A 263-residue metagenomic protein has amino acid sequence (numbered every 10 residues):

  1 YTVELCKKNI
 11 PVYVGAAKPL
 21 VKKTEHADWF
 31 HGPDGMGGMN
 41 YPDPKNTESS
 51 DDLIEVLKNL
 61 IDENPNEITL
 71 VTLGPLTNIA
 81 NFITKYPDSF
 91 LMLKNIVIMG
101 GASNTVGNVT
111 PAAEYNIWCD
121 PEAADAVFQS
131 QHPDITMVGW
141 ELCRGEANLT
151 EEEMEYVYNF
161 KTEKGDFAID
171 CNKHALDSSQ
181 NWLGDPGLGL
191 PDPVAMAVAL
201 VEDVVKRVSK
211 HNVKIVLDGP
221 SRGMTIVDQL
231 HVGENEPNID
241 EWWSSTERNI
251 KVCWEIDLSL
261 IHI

Functional and structural regions predicted by a protein language model:
Y1-G37: Active-site rim/loop-helix segments in enzyme catalytic domains that contact anionic ligands
K7, D34, M39-N148: Active-site histidine-anchored catalytic micro-motif
V12, V127, M196: A residue-level signal for conserved active-site and pocket-lining positions in enzyme catalytic cores
E25-P33, T110-E114, E152-M154: Short, surface-exposed amphipathic charged segments that create phosphate/polyanion-binding patches used for binding
W118-E122, D134-I261: Conformational coupling and interaction surfaces
